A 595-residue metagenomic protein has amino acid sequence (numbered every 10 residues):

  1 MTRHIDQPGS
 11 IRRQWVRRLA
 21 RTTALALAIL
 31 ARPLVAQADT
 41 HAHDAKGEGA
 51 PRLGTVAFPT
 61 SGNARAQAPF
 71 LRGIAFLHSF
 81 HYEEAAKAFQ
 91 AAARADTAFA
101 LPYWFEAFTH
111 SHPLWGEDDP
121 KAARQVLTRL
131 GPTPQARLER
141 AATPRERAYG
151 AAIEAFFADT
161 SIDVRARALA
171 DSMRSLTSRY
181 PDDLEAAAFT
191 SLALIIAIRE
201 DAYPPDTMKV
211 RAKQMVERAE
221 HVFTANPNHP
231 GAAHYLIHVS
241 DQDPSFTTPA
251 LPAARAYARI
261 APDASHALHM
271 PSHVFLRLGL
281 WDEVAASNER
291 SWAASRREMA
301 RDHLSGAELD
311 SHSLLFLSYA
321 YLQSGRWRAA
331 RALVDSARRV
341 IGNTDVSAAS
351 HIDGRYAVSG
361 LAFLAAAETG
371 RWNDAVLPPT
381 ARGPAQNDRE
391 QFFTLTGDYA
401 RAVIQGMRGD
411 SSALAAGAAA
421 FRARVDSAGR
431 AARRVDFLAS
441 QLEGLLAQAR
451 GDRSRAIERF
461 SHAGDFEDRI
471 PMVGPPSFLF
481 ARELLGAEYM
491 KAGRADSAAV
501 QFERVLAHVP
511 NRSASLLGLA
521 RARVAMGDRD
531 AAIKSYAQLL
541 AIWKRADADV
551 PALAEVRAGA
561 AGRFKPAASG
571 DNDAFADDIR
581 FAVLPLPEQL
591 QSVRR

Functional and structural regions predicted by a protein language model:
A64-L71, A98-T109, E139-T160, D182-Y203 (+7 more regions): Amphipathic alpha-helical repeat scaffolds of TPR domains
F70, L101-F105, A188, H234-Y235 (+9 more regions): Alpha-solenoid helical repeat scaffolds
F76, H110, A155, L194 (+8 more regions): Residue at a conserved register position within TPR or TPR-like alpha-solenoid repeats
H81-K87, E106-T143, A151-V164, A197-M208 (+4 more regions): Inter-helical turn/loop elements of alpha-helical hairpins
Y82, G116, P120, A166 (+9 more regions): TPR-repeat structural position
R94, G131-P132, E220, R255-R259 (+7 more regions): Amphipathic alpha-helical segments of tetratricopeptide repeats
A100, A107, S111-W115, D119-T133 (+7 more regions): TPR/TPR-like (Sel1-like) alpha-helical repeat modules
